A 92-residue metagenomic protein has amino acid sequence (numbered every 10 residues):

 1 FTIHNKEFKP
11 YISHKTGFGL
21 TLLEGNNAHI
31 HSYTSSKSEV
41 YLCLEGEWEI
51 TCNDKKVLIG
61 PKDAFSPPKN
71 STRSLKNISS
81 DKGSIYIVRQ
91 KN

Functional and structural regions predicted by a protein language model:
F1-Y33, V88-K91: A short glycine-rich, His/Asp/Glu-containing loop-to-beta-strand
T21, V40, D63, R73: Hydrophobic/aromatic beta-strand elements that line small-molecule binding cavities or substrate pockets in beta-rich
L22-G25, Y33-I50: Short, conserved beta-strand element in jelly-roll/cupin
V40, E47-E49, K56, T72 (+1 more regions): Structural motif
E45, N53, Q90: Cofactor-binding loop segments of dinucleotide-utilizing enzymes, especially the Rossmann-like FAD- and NAD(P)+-binding
D54-K69: Short acidic-glycine-tyrosine-enriched beta hairpin
K69-N92: Ligand-binding loop in jelly-roll beta-barrel domains
